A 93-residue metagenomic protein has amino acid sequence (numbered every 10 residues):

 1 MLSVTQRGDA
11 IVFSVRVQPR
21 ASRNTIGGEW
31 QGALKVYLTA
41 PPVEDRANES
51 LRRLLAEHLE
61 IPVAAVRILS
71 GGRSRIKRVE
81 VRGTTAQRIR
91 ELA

Functional and structural regions predicted by a protein language model:
M1-R52, H58-V63, R67-R73, K77-A93: Contiguous, often N-terminal, cationic amphipathic patches that form binding interfaces
